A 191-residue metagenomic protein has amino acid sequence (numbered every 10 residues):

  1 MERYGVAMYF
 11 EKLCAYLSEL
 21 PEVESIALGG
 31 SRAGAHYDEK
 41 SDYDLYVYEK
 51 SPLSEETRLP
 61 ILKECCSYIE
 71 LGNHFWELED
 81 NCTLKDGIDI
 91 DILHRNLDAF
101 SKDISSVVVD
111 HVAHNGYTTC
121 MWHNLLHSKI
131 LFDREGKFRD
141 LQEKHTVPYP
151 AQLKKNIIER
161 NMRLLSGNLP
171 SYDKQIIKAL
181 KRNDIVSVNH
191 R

Functional and structural regions predicted by a protein language model:
M1-A27: Helical scaffold of the NTase/Pol beta-like nucleotidyltransferase catalytic core
M1-E2, C66-D184: Conserved NTP/Mg2+-binding pocket subregion across the NTase superfamily
M1-M8, D42-P52, T146, Q152-N156: Short low-complexity stretches enriched in small and charged residues
E11-A15, S31-A33, E77: A generic local structural motif
G30-E64, E79, T83-H94: Catalytic metal-binding acidic patch
S187-V188: Solenoid-repeat scaffolds in large eukaryotic assemblies
